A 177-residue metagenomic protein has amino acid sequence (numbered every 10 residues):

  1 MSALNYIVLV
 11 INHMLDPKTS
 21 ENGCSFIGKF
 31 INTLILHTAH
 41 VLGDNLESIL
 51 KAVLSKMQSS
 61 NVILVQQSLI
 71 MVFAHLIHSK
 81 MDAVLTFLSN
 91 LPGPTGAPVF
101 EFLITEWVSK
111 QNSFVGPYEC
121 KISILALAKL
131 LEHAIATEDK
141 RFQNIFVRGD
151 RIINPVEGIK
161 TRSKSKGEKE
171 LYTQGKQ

Functional and structural regions predicted by a protein language model:
M1-Q177: Karyopherin-beta/Importin-beta family HEAT-repeat alpha-solenoid scaffold
